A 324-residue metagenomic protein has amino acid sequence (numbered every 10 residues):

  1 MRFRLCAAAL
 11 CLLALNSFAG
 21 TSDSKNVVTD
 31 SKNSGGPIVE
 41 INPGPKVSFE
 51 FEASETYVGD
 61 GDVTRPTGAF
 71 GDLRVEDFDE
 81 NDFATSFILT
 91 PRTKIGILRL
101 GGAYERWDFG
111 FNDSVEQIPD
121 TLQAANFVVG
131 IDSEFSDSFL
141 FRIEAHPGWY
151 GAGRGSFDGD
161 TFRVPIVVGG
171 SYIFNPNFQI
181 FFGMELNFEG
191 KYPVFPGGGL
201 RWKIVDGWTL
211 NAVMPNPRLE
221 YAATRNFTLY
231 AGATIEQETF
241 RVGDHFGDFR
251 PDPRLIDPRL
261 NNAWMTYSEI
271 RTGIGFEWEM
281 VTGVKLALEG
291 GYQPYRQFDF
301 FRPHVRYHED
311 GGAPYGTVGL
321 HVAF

Functional and structural regions predicted by a protein language model:
G20-S138, H146-G155, G159, R163 (+2 more regions): Transmembrane beta-barrel domains of bacterial outer-membrane proteins
P43, L89-K94, S133-F139, Y172-P176 (+6 more regions): Outer-membrane beta-barrel strand-turn architecture
F49-G61, L100-R106, I143-W149, F182-L186 (+4 more regions): Transmembrane beta-barrel strands of outer-membrane/channel proteins
V75-F78, R92, T121, R154-D160 (+2 more regions): Solvent-exposed loop/turn segments connecting transmembrane beta-strands in outer-membrane beta-barrel proteins
A84-I88, V128-G130, V167-G169, G199 (+3 more regions): Outer-membrane beta-barrel architecture
T93-R99, D137-I143, N177-F182, G207-L210 (+3 more regions): Repeated loop/turn-to-beta-strand initiation elements of outer-membrane beta-barrel proteins
G198-W202, G207, F276-T282, G290 (+1 more regions): Outer-membrane beta-barrel "beta-signal"
L210, R218-E220, N226-Q297, V305-R306: Outer membrane beta-barrel transmembrane domains
